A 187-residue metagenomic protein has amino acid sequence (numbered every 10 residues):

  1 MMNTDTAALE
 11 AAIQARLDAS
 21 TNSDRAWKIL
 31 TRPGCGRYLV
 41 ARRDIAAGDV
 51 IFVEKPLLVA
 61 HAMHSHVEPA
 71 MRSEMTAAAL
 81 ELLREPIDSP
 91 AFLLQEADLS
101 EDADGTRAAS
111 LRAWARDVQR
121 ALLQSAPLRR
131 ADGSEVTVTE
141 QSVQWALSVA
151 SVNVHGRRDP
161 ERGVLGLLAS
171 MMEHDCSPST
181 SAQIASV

Functional and structural regions predicted by a protein language model:
M1-V187: Conserved catalytic SET/PR domain of SAM-dependent protein methyltransferases, capturing the structural core that binds
